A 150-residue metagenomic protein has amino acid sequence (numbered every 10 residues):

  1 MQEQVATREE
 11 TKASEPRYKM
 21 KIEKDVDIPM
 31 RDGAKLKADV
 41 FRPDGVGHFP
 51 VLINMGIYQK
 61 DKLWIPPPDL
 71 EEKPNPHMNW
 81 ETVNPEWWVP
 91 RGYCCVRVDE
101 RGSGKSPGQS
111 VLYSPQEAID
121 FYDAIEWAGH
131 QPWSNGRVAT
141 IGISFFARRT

Functional and structural regions predicted by a protein language model:
M1-E9: A eukaryote-biased signal for short, well-structured alpha-helical docking elements
R8-G47, V51: N-terminal cap/lid segment of alpha/beta-hydrolase-fold proteins
K19-M20, G92, N135-R137: A generic structural signal for alpha->beta connector loops
G33, G102, G142: Conserved G/P- and acidic residue-centered "switch" motifs that form tight phosphate/ATP-binding loops in soluble
V46-G129: Cap/lid segment of the alpha/beta-hydrolase catalytic domain
P132-F145: Alpha/beta-hydrolase fold nucleophile elbow
R149-T150: Hydrolases whose catalytic domains are alpha/beta-hydrolase-1, hotdog thioesterase, or metallo-beta-lactamase-like
